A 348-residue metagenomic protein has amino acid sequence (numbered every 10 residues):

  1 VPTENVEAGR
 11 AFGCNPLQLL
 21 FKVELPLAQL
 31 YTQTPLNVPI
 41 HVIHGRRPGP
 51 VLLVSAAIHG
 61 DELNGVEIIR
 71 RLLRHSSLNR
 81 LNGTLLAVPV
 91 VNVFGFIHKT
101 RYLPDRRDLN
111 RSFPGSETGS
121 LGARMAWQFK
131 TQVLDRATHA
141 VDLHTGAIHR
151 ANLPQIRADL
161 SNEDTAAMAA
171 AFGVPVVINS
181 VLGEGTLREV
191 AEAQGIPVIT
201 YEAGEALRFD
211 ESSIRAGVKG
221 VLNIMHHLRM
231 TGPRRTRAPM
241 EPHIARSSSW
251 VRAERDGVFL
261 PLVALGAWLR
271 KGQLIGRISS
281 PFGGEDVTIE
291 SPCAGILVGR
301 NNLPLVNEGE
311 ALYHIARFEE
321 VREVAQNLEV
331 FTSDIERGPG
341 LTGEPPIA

Functional and structural regions predicted by a protein language model:
V1-V6: Transmembrane helix boundary and interhelical loop/hinge segments in multi-pass membrane proteins
G9: The alpha-helix within a helix-turn-helix
Q18, V23-A348: Structured catalytic-domain cores with a bias toward divalent-metal coordination
